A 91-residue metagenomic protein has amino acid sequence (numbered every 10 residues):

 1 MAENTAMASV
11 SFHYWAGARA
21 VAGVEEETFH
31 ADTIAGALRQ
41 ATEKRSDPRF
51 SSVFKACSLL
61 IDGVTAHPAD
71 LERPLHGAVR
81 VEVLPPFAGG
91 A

Functional and structural regions predicted by a protein language model:
M1-A91: Ubiquitin-like/PB1-type beta-grasp interaction modules and other compact soluble beta-rich domains
